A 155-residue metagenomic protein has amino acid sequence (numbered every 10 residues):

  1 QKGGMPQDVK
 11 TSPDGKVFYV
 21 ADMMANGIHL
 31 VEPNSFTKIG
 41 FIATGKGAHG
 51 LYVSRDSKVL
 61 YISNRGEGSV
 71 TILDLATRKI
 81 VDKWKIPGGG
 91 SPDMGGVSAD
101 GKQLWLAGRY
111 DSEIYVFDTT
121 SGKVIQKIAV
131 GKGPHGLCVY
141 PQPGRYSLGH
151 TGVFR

Functional and structural regions predicted by a protein language model:
Q1-R155: Predominantly soluble domains enriched in secretory-pathway, periplasmic, or organellar proteins
